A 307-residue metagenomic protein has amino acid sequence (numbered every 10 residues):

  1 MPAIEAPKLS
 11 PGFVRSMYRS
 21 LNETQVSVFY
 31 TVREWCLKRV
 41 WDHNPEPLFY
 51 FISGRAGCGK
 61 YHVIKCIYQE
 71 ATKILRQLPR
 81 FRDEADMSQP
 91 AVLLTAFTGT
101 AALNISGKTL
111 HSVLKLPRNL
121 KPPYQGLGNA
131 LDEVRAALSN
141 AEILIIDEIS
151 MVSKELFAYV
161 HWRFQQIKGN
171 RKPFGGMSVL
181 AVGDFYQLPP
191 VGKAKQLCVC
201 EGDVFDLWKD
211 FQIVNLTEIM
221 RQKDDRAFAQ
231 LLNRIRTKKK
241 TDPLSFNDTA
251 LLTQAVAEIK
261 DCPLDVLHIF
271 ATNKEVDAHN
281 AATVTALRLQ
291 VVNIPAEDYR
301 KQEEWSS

Functional and structural regions predicted by a protein language model:
M1-S307: Conserved ATP-binding/catalytic motifs of P-loop helicase motor domains
